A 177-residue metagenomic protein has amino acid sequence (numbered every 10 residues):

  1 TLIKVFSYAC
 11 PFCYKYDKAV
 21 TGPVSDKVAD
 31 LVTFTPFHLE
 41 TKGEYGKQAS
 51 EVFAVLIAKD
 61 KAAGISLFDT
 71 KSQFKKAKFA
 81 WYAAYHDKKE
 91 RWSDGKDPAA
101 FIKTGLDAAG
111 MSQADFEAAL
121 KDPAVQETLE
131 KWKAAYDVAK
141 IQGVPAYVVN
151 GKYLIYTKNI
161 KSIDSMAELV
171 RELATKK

Functional and structural regions predicted by a protein language model:
T1-K18: Local sequence-structure signature of Cys/Sec-based thiol-disulfide redox active-site neighborhoods
I3-K4, T33-P36, A146-V148: Structural recognition of the beta-strand scaffold that forms the well-ordered cores of secreted hydrolase catalytic
F6-A9, H38, G143: Short pre-active-site segment immediately N-terminal to redox-active cysteine/selenocysteine motifs in thiol-based
C10, K42, I155: Surface-exposed, flexible loop/turn segments at secondary-structure boundaries
Y14-D94: Structural alpha/beta surface segment adjacent to cysteine/selenocysteine redox centers across thiol/disulfide enzymes
D17-T21, S25, A49-F53, K78 (+5 more regions): Extracytoplasmic/secreted envelope proteins and their assembly/folding machinery, especially bacterial periplasmic
A49, F74, G95-A99, L129 (+1 more regions): A structural signal for well-ordered alpha-helical scaffolds and beta->alpha junctions
A100-K177: C-terminal cap of thioredoxin/glutaredoxin-like
